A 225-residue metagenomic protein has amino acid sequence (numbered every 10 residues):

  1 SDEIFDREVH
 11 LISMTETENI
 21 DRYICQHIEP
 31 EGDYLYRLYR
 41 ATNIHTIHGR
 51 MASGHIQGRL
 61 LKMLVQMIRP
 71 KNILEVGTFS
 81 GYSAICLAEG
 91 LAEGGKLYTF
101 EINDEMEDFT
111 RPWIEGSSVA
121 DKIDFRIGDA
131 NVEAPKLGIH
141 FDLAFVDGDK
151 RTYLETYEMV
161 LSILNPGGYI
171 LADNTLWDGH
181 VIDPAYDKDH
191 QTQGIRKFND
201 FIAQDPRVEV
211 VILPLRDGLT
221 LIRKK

Functional and structural regions predicted by a protein language model:
S1-L143, K150-L171, T175-K225: A short alpha-helical cap/connector motif
